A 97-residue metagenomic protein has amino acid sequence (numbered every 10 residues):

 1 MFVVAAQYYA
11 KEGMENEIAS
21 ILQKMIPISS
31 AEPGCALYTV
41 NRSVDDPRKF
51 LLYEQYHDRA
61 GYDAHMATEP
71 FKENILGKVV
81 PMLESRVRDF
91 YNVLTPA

Functional and structural regions predicted by a protein language model:
F2-A31, C35-A36: N-terminal first-folded block
F2-Y8, T39-M66, R88: Short, well-ordered beta-strand segments in beta-rich or mixed alpha/beta enzyme and ligand-binding folds
Y9, G13-N16, P47, M66 (+2 more regions): Residues at secondary-structure transition points
M14-N16, A60, P96: Residue-level signal for secondary-structure boundary sites
K24, T39, Y53, E84-S85 (+1 more regions): Generic detector of low-complexity/intrinsically disordered segments and short hydrophobic N-terminal stretches
I28-A36, Q55-D89: An amphipathic, aromatic/His-enriched active-site/gating alpha helix that lines ligand/cofactor pockets
Y91-A97: Acidic/histidine-enriched, glycine/proline-rich intrinsically disordered or flexible terminal extensions
